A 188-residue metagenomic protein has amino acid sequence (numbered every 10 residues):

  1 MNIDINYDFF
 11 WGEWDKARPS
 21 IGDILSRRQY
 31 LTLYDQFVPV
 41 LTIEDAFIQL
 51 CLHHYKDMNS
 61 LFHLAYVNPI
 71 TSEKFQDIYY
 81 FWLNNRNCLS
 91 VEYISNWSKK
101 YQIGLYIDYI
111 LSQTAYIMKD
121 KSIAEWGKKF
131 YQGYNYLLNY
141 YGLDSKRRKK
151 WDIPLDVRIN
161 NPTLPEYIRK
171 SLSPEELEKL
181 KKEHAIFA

Functional and structural regions predicted by a protein language model:
M1-A188: Conserved NTP-donor binding/palm subdomain of two-metal-ion nucleotidyltransferases/polymerases, i.e., the charged
